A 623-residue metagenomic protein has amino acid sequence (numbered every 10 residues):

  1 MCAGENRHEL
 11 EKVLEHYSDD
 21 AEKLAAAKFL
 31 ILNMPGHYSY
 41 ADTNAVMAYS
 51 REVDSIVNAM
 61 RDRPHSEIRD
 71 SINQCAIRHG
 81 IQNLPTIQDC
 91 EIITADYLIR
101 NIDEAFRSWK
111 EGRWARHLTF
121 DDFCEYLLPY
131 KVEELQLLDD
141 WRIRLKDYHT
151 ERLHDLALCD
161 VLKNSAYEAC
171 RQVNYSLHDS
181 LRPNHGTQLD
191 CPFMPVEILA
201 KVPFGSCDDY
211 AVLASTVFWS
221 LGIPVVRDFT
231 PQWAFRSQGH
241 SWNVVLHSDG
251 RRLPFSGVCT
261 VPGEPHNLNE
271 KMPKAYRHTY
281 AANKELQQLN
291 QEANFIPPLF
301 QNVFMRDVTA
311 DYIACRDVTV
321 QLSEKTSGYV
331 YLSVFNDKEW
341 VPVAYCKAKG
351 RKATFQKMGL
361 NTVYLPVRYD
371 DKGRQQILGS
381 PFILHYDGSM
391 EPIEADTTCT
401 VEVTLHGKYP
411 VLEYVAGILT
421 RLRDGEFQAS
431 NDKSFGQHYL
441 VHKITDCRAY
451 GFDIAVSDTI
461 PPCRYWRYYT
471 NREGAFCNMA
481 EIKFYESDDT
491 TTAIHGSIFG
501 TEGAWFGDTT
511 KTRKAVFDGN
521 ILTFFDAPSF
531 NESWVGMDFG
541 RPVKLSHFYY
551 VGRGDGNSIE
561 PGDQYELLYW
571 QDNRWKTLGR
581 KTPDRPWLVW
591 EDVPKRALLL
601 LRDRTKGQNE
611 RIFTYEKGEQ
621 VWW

Functional and structural regions predicted by a protein language model:
M1-G4, H16-Y17, L156-S176, H185-E197 (+1 more regions): Hydrophobic/aromatic-rich core segments of domains that either
G4, H8-K12, H16-V202: Secondary-structure boundary elements
A314-E324: A short, amphipathic beta-strand motif
L322, T326-D337, E426-A429: Beta-strand-rich binding/interaction modules
K338-R351, R580-T582: Short, acidic Ser/Thr/Gly-rich low-complexity loop/linker segments typical of extracellular and cell-surface proteins
K352-K372, T459-P462, E591-K595: Short Pro-Gly-centered beta-turn/loop motif in secreted/extracellular proteins
D371-T398, F484, F613-W623: Structured interaction patches on ligand/partner-binding surfaces of diverse proteins
C399-Y439, D446-W623: Aromatic, loop-rich ligand-recognition surfaces of beta-strand-rich domains
